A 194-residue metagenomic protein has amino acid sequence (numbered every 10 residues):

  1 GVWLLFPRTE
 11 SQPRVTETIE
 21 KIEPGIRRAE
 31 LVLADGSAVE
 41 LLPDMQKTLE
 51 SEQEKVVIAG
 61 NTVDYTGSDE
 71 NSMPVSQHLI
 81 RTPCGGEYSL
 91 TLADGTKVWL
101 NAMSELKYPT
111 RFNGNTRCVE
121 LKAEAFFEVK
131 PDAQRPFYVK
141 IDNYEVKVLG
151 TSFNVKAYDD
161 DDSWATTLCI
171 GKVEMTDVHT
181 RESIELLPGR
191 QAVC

Functional and structural regions predicted by a protein language model:
G1-S163, E174-C194: Short acidic/polar, Gly/Pro-enriched loop/turn segments located at secondary-structure boundaries
